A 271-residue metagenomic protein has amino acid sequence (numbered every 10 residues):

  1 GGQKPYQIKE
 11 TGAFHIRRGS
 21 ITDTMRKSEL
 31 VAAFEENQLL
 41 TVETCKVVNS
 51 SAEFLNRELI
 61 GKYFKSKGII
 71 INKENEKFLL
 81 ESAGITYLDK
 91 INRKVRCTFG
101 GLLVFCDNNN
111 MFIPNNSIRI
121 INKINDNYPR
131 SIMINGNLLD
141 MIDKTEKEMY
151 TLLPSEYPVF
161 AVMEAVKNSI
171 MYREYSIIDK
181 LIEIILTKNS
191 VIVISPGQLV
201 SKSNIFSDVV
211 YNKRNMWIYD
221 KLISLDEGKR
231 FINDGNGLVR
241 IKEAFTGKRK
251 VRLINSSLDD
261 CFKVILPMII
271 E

Functional and structural regions predicted by a protein language model:
G1-A161, K167-E271: Conserved N-terminal catalytic/coupling substructures associated with nucleotide/phosphate chemistry
